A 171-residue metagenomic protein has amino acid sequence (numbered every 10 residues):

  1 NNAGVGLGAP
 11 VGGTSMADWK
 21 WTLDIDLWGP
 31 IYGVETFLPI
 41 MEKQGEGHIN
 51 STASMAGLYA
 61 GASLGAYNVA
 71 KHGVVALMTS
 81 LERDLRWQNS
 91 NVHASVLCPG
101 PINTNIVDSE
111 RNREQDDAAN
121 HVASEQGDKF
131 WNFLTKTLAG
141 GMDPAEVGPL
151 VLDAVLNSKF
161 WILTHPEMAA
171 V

Functional and structural regions predicted by a protein language model:
N2-L7: Conserved NAD(P)H cofactor-binding loop of Rossmann-fold oxidoreductase domains
P10-V11, D18-K20: Substrate-binding pocket helix/loop in short-chain dehydrogenase/reductase
T14, A60-N68: Active-site loop-to-helix junction immediately N-terminal to the catalytic Tyr of the SDR YXXXK motif in Rossmann-fold
V34, A70: Active-site helix of classical SDR
S54: Residue(s) in the substrate-gating loop at a strand-loop-helix junction that position the organic substrate next
Y59, S80-V92: Active-site-adjacent segment of SDR/Rossmann-fold oxidoreductases
W87-L163: SDR active-site lid
